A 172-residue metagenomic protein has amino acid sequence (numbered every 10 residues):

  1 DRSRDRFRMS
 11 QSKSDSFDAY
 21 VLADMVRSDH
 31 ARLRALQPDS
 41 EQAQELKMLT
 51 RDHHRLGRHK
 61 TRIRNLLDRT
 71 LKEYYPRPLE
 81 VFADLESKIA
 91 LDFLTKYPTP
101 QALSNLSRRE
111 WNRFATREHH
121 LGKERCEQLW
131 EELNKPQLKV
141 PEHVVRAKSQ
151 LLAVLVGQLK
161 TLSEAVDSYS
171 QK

Functional and structural regions predicted by a protein language model:
D1-K172: A detector of single, family-specific signature residues that are central to catalytic or substrate-handling motifs
